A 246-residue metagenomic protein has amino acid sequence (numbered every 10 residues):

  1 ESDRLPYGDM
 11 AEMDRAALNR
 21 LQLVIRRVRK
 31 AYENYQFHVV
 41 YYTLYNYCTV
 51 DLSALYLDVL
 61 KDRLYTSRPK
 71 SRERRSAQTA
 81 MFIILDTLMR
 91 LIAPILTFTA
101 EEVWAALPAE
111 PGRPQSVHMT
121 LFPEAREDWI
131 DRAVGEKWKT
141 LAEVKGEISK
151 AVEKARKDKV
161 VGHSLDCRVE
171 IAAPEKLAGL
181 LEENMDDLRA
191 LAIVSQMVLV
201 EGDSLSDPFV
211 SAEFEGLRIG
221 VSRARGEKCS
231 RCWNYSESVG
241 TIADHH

Functional and structural regions predicted by a protein language model:
S2-R29, D58-A151, A155-E175, V198-E201 (+1 more regions): Acidic, turn-prone loop/beta-hairpin segments
Y32-V39: Short helix-adjacent coil turns
C48-T49: Hydrophobic residues within the alpha-helices of tandem HEAT/HEAT-like
M185-D203: A glycine-rich helix N-cap at a beta->alpha junction
A224-E227, A243-D244: Flanking scaffold residues of small Cys/His-coordinated metal-binding clusters
C229-C232, H246: Short cysteine-rich clusters marking metal-coordination/redox-active sites
S238-H246: Short linker/helix segments within small regulatory modules
